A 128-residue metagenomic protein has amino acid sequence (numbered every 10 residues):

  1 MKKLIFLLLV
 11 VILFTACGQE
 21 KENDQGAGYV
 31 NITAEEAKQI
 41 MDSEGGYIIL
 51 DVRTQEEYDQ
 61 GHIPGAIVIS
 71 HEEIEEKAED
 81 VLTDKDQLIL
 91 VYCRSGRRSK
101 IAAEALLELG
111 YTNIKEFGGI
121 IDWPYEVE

Functional and structural regions predicted by a protein language model:
M1-T15: Sec-dependent bacterial lipoprotein signal peptides
L4, C17-A34, I40, E56-Q87 (+1 more regions): Rhodanese-like catalytic fold shared by cysteine-dependent sulfurtransferases and DSP/PTP-type phosphatases
L7, D51, Y92: Active-site-adjacent beta-strand anchor residues
A37, I49-R53: Short hydrophobic beta-strand that contains or immediately precedes a catalytic carboxylate
